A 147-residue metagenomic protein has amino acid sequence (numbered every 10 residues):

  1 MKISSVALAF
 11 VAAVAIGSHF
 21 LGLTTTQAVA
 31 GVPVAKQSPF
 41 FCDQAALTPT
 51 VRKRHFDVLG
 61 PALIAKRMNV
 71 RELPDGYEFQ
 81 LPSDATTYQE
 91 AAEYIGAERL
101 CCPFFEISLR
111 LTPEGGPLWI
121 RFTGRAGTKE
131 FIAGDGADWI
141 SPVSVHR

Functional and structural regions predicted by a protein language model:
M1-Q89, S108-R147: Secretory/periplasmic and organellar redox-cofactor proteins
A91-T112: Acidic, aromatic-enriched beta-alpha/helix-loop junctions
